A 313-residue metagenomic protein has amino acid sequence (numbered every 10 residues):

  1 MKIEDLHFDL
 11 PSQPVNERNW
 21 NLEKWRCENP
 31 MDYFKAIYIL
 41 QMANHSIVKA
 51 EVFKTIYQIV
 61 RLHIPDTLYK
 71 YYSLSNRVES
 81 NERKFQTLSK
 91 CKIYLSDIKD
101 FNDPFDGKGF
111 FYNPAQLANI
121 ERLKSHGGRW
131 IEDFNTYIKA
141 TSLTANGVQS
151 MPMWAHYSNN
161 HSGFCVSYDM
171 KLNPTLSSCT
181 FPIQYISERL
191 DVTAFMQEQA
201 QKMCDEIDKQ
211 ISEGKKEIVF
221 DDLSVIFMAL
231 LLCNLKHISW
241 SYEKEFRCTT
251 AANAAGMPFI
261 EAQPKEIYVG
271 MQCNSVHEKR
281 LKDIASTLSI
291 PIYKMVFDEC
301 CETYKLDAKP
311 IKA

Functional and structural regions predicted by a protein language model:
K2-A313: Partner-binding and oligomerization surfaces adjacent to conserved cores of proteins that assemble macromolecular
